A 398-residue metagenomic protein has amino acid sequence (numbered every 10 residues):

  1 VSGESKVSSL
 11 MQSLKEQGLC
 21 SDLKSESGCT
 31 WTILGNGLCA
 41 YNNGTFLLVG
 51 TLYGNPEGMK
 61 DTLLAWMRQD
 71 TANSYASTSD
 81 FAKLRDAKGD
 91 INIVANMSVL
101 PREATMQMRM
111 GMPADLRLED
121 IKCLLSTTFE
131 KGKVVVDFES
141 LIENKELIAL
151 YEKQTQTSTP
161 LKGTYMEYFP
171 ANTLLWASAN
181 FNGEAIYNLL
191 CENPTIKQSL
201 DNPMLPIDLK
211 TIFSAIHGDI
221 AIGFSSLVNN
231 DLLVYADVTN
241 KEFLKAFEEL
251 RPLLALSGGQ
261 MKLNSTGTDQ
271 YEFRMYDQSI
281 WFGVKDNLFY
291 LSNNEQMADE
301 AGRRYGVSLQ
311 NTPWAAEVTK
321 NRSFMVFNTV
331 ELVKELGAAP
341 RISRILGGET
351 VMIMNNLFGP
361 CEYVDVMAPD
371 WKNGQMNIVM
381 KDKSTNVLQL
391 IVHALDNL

Functional and structural regions predicted by a protein language model:
V1-F81, S214-K320: Single conserved position on a long alpha-helix in the C-terminal lobe of the eukaryotic protein kinase
N42-T45, G50-L189, V318-L398: Leucine-rich, highly hydrophobic segment in Treponema pallidum outer-membrane-associated proteins
T78-I91, N96-S98, R102-T105, D115 (+4 more regions): Extended non-catalytic domains of envelope/secretory-pathway proteins
